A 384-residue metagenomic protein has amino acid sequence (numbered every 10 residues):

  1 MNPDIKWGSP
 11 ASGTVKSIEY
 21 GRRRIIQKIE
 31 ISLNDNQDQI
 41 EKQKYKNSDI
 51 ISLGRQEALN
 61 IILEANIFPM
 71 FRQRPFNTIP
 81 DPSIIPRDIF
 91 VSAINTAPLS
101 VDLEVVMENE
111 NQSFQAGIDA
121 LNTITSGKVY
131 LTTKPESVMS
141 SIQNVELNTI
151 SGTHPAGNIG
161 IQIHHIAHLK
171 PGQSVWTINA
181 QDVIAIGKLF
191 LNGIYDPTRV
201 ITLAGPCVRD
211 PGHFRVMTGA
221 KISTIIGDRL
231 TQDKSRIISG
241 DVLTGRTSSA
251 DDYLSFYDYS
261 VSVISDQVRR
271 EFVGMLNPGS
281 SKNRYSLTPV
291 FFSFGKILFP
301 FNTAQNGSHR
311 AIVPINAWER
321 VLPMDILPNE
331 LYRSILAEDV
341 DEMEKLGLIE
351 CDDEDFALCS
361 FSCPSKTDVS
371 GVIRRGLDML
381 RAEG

Functional and structural regions predicted by a protein language model:
M1-N2, G8-S17: Generic structural motif
E19-G384: Buried, small/hydrophobic-residue-enriched core segments of structured protein domains
